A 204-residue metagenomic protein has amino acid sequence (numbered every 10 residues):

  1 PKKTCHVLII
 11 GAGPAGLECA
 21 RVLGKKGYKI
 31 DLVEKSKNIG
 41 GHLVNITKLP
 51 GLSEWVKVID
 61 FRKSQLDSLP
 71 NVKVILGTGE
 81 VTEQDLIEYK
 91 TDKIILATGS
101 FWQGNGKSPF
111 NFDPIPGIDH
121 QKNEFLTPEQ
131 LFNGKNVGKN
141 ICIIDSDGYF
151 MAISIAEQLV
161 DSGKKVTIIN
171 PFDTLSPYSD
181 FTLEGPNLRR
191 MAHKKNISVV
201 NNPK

Functional and structural regions predicted by a protein language model:
K2-L32, I39, V74-E88, I94-D113 (+1 more regions): Rossmann-like dinucleotide/flavin-binding elements
K29-S68, Y149-N202: Rossmann-like dinucleotide-binding cores of NAD(P)H-dependent redox enzymes
L66-V74, P116-E124, A192-S198: A short helix-to-beta-strand connector/capping loop
